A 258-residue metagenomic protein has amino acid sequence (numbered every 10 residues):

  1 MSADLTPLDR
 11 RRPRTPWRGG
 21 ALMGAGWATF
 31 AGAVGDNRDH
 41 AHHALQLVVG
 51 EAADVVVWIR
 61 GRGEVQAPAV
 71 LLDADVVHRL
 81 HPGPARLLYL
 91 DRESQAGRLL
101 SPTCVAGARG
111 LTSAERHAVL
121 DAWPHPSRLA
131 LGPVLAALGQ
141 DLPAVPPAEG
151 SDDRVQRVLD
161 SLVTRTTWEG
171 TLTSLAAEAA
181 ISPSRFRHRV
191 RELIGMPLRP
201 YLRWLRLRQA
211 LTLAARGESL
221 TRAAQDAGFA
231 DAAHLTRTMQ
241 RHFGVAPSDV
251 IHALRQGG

Functional and structural regions predicted by a protein language model:
M1-R10, W17, H234-G258: …primarily DNA-binding HTH/wHTH and HhH modules…
L8-V105: N-terminal regulatory/effector-sensing and dimerization cores that precede helix-turn-helix DNA-binding domains
E93-G97, D152-D153, V250: Serine-centered coil/turn micro-motif
R109-S182, E192-W204: Short, Lys/Arg-enriched, Trp-marked, Pro/Gly-tolerant hinge/linker segments that flank
E169, T173, E192-A230, A253-G258: Terminal helix-turn-helix DNA-binding modules in bacterial transcription factors
T173-I181, F186, V190, A223-A230 (+2 more regions): Append "Primarily bacterial transcriptional regulators
S182, P197, A230, V245-A246: Short coil/turn motifs that cap or connect alpha-helices
H188-R189, P200, T212, R237-R241 (+1 more regions): DNA-binding alpha-helical recognition surfaces that contact promoter or target DNA
